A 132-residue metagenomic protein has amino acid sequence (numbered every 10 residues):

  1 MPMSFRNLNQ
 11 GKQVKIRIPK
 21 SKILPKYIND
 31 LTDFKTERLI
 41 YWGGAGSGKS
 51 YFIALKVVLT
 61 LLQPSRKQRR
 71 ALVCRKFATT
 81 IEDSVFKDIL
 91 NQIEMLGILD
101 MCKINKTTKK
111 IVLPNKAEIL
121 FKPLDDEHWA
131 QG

Functional and structural regions predicted by a protein language model:
P2-G132: Phosphate/NTP-binding elements of NTP-utilizing enzymes
